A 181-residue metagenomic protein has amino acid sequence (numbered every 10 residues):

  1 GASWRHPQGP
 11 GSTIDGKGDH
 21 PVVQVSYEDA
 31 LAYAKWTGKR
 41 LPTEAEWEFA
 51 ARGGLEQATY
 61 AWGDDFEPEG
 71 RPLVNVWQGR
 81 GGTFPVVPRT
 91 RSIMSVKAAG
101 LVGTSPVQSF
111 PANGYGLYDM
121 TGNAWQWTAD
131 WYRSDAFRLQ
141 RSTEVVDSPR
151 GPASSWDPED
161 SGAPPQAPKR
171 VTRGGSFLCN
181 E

Functional and structural regions predicted by a protein language model:
G1-E181: Functional-site microenvironments in short loops/helix caps that host divalent-cation chemistry
